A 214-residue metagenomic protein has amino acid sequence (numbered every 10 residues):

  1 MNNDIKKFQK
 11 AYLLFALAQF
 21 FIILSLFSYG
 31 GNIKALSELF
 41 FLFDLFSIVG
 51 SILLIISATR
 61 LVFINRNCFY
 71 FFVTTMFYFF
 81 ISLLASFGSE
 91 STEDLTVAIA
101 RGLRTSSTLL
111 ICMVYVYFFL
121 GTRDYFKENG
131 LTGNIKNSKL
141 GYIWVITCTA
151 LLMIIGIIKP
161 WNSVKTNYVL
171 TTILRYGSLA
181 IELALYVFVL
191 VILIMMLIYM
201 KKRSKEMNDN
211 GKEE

Functional and structural regions predicted by a protein language model:
M1-L54: N-terminal topogenic module of multi-pass integral membrane proteins
N2-A11, I55-C68, Y115-L140, V189-E214: Cytosolic juxtamembrane helix at the C-terminal end of the final transmembrane segment
K10, I23-L24, T149-E214: C-terminal transmembrane-bundle signature of multipass membrane proteins, characterized by strong activation on
F20-S25, M76-S86, C148-I157: Aromatic-anchored segments of alpha-helical transmembrane domains
L26-L45, S89-S106, W161-A180: Membrane-helix interface and helix-disruption motif detector
F41-D44, L53-F87: Hydrophobic/aromatic-rich structural module bridging two neighboring secondary-structure elements via a short loop
F69-S82, K136-A150: Transmembrane alpha-helical segments of multi-pass membrane proteins
S82-Y142: Membrane-proximal helix-loop-helix units in multi-pass membrane proteins
